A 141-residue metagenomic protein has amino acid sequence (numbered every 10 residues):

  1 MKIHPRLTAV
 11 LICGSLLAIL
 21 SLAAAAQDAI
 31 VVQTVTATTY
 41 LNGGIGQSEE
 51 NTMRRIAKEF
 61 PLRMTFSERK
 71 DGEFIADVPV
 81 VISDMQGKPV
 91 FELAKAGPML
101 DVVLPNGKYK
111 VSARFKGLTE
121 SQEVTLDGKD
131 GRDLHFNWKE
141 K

Functional and structural regions predicted by a protein language model:
K2-L11: Bacterial N-terminal signal peptides that target proteins for export
L11-L17: Hydrophobic helical h-region of N-terminal Sec-dependent signal peptides in bacterial secretory/periplasmic proteins
I19-A23: N-terminal signal peptide c-region/cleavage motif recognized by signal peptidases
A25-V78, F115-K141: Primarily secretory-pathway and cell-envelope proteins
P79-V90: Short amphipathic beta-strand segments in non-cytosolic proteins
L93-A94: Short hydrophobic alpha-helix segments
G97-V103: Short, surface-exposed beta-strand/beta-hairpin micro-motifs centered on an aromatic residue
G107-A113: A short tyrosine-centered beta-strand micro-motif
